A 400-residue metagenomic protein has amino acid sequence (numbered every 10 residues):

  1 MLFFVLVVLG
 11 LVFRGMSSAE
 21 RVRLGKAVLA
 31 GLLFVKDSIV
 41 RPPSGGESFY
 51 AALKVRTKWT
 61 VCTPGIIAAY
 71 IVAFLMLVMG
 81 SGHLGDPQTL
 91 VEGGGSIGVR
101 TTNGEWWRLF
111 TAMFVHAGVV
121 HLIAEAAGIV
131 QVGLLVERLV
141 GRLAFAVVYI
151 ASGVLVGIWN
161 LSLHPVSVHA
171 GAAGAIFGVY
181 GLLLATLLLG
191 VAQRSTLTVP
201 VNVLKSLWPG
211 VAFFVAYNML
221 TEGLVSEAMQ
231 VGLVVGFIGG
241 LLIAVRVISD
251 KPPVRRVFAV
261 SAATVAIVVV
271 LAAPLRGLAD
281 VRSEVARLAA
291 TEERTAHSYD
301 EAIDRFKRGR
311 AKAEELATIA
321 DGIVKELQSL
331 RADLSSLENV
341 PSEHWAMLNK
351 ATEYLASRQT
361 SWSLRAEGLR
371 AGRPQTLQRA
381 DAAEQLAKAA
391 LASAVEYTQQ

Functional and structural regions predicted by a protein language model:
M1-E284: A detector for small-residue-rich transmembrane helices and their helix-helix packing motifs
V281-A356, W362-S363, G368-L369, R373-Q400: Alpha-helical segments in soluble extracytoplasmic regions
